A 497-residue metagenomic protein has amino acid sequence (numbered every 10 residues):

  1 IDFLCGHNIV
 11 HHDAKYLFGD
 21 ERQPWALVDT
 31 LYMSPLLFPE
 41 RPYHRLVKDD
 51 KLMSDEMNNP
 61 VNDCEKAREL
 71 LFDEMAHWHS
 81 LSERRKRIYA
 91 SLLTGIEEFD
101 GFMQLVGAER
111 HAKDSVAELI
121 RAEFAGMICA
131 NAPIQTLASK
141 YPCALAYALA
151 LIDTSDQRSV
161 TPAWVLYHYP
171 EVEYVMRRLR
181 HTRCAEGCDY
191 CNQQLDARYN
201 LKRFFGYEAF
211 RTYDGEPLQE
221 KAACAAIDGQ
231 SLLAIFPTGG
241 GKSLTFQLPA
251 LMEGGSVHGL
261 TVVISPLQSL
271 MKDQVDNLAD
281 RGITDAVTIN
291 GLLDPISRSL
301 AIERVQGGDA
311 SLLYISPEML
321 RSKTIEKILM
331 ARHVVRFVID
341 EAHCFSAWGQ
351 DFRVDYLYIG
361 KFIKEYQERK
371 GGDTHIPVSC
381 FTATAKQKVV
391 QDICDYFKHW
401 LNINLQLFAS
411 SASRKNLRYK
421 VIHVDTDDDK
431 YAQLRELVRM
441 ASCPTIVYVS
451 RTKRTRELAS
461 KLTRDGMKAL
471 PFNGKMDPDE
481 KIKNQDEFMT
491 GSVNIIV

Functional and structural regions predicted by a protein language model:
I1, N8, D13-A14, G19-D20 (+3 more regions): Secondary-structure-rich domain cores
I1-M53, M57-W78: Conserved DEDDh/DEDDy metal-dependent 3′-5′ exonuclease domain
N8-I9, R85-R87, S450: Short, well-ordered beta-to-alpha junction loops that form the rim of enzyme active sites and present histidine/acidic
A14-F18, L93-E97, Q274, V390 (+1 more regions): A short acidic (Asp/Glu
L46-M127: Acidic, Mg2+-coordinating catalytic module of metal-dependent nucleases/exonucleases that use a two-metal-ion mechanism
Y141-Q194: Interdomain "pre-motor" coupling segment immediately N-terminal to P-loop NTPase/helicase cores
C188-F205, P217, K221, I227-L233 (+4 more regions): Helicase motor core with emphasis on the C-terminal RecA-like subdomain
